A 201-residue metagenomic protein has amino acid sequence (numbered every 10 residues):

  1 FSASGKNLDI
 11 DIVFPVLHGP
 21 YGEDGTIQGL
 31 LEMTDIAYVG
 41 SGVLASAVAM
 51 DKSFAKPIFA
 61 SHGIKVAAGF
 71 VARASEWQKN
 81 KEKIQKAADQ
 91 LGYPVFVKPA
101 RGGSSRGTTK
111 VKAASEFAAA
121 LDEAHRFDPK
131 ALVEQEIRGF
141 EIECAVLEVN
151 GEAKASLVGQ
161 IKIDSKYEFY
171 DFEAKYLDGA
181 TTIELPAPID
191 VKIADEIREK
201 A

Functional and structural regions predicted by a protein language model:
F1, V43, T108-V111, F172: Short clusters of hydrophobic/aromatic residues that line enzyme substrate/ligand-binding pockets
F1-L44, V48-F54, S61, A72-K86: ATP-binding N-terminal substructure of ATP-dependent carboxylate-amine bond-forming enzymes
N7, V48-F140, G151: Active-site nucleotide/adenylate-binding loops and adjacent lid/helix of ATP-dependent enzymes
G19, S105, K162-I163: Glycine-rich phosphate/pyrophosphate-binding beta-alpha loops
D24-T26, R106-G107, E143: Short glycine-/acidic-enriched loop or helix-start segments at secondary-structure transitions that form or flank
A37-S41, V66, K154-A155: Short hydrophobic/aromatic-enriched beta-strand-loop microsegments
K112-E196: Phosphate-binding site of ATP-dependent enzymes
